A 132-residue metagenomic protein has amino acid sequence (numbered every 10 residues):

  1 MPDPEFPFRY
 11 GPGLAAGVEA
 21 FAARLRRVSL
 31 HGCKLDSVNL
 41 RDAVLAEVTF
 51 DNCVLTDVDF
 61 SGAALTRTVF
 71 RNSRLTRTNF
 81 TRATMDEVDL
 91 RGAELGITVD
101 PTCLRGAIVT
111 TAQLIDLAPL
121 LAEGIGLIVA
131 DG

Functional and structural regions predicted by a protein language model:
M1-G132: Tandem repeat scaffolds
